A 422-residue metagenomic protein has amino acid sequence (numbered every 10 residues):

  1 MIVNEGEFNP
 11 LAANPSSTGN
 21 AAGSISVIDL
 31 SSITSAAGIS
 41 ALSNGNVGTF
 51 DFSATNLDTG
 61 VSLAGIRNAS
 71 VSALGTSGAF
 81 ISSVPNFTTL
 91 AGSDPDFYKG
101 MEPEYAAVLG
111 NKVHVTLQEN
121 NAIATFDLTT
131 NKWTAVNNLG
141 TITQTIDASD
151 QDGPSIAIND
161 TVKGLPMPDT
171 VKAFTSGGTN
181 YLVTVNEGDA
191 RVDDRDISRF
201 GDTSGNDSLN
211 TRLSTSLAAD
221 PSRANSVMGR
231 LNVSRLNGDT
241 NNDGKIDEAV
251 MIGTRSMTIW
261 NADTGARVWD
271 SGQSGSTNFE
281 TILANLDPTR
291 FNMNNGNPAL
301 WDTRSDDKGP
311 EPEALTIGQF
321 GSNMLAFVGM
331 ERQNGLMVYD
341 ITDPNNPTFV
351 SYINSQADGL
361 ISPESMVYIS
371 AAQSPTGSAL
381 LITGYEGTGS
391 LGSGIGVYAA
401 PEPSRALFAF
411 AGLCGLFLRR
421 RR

Functional and structural regions predicted by a protein language model:
M1-A399: Beta-sheet-rich non-transmembrane sensory/scaffold domains
E402-R419: A short, hydrophobic C-terminal helix/tail in secreted or cell-surface proteins
